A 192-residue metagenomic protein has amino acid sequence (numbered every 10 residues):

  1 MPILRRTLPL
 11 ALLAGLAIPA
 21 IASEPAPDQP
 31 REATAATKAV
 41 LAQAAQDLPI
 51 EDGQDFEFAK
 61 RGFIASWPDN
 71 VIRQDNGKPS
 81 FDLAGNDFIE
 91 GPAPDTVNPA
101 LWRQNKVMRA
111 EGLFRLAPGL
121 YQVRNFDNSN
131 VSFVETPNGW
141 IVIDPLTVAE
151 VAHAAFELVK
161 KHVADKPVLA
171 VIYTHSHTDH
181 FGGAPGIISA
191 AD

Functional and structural regions predicted by a protein language model:
M1-P9: Bacterial N-terminal signal peptides that target proteins for export
I3, I18-I21: Short hydrophobic transmembrane-like helices used for membrane targeting/insertion
P9-P19: Bacterial N-terminal signal peptides
S23-N105, R109-A110: N-terminal pre-domain segments of enzymes
K106-K166: Conserved beta-strand hairpin/beta-sheet module of binuclear metal-dependent hydrolase folds, prominently
D165-V168, D192: Local beta-strand N-terminus motif with an aromatic residue
V168-F181: Metallo-beta-lactamase
F181-A191: Metal-dependent catalytic neighborhoods of phosphoester/phosphodiester hydrolases
